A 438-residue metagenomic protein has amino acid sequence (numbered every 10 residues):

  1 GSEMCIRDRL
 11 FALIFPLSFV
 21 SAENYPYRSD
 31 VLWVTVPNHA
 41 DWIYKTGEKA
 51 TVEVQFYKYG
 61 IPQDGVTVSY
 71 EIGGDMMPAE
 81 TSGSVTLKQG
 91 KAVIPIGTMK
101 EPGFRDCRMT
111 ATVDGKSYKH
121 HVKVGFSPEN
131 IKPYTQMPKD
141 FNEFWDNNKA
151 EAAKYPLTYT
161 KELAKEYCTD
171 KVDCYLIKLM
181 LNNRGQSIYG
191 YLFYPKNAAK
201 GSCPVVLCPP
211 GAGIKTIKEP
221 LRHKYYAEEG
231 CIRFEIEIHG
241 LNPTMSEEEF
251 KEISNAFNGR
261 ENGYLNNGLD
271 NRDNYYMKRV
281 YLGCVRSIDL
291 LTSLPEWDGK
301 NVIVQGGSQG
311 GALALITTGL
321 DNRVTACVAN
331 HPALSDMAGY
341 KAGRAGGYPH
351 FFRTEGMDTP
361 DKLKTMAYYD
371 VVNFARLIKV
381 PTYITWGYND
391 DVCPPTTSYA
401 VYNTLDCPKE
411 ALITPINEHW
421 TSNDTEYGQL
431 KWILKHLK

Functional and structural regions predicted by a protein language model:
G1-I6: Short, small-residue-biased leader/transition segments that mark boundaries at the very start of proteins
N38-W42, A153-A199: N-terminal cap/lid segment of alpha/beta-hydrolase-fold proteins
G190, G201-A212: Short beta-strand element of the alpha/beta-hydrolase
A212-L282, G339-G347: Cap/lid segment of the alpha/beta-hydrolase catalytic domain
M245-E249, G311-T359, I413, T421-D424: Hydrolase active-site cap/lid region
N262-S308: Gly/Ser-rich "nucleophile elbow"/oxyanion-hole loop immediately N-terminal to the catalytic nucleophile in hydrolases
M357, V392, Y399-K438: C-terminal catalytic histidine-bearing segment of alpha/beta-hydrolase fold enzymes
I378, I384-W386: Short beta-strand/loop motif that positions the catalytic acidic residue of the alpha/beta-hydrolase fold
